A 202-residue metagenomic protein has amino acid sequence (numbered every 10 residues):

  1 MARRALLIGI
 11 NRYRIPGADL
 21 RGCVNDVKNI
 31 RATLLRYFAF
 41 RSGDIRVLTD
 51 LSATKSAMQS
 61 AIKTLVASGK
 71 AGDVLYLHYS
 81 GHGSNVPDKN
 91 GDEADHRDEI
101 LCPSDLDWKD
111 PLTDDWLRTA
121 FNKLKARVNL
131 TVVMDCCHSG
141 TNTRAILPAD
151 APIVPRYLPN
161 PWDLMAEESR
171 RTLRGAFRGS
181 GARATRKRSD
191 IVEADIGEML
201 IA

Functional and structural regions predicted by a protein language model:
M1-A18: Short glycine-rich His-centered loop
A2, K55-S80, S84-A151, R156-M165: Caspase-like (clan CD) cysteine peptidase catalytic core
A5-L7, I45-V47, E198-I201: Conserved beta-strand scaffold positions in the cores of enzyme catalytic domains, especially in NTP/NDP-utilizing
I8-I10, D50, S80, D135: Cofactor-binding loop segments of dinucleotide-utilizing enzymes, especially the Rossmann-like FAD- and NAD(P)+-binding
Y13-K28, A32: Glycine- and acidic-residue-enriched helix-capping/strand-helix junction motifs
P16-R21, V47-D50, D105-D107: Second-shell loop/turn segments in exported
N29-D44: Signal peptide-proximal N-terminal region of secreted/periplasmic/extracellular or secretory-lumen proteins
T141-A202: Extracellular S/T/G-rich loop segment that most often corresponds to the catalytic His/Ser-adjacent loop
